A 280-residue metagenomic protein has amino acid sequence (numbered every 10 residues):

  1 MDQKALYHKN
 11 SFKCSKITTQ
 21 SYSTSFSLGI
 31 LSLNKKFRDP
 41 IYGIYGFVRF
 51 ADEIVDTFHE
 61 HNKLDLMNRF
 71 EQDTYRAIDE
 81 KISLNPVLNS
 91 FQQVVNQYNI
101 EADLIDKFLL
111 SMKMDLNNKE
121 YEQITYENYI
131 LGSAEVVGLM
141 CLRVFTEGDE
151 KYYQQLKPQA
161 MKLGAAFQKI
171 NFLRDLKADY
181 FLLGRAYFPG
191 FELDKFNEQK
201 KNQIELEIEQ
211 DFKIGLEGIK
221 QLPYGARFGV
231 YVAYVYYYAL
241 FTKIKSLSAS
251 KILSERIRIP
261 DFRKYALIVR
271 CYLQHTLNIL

Functional and structural regions predicted by a protein language model:
M1-F167, L173-L280: Catalytic cores of Mg2+-dependent Asp-rich isoprenoid enzymes
